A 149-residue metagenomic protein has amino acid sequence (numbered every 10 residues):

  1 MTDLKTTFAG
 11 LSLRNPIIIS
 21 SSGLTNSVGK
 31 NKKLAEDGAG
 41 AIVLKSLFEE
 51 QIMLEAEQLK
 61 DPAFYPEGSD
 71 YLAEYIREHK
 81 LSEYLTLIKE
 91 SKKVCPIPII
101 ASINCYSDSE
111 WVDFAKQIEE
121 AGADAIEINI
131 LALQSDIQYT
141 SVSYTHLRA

Functional and structural regions predicted by a protein language model:
M1-P96: N-terminal capping/small domains of soluble enzymes
E67-Y139, Y144: Active-site beta->alpha loop and helix N-cap motifs at the rims of alpha/beta catalytic domains
T145-A149: Conserved small/polar residues in nucleotide/adenosyl-binding loops
